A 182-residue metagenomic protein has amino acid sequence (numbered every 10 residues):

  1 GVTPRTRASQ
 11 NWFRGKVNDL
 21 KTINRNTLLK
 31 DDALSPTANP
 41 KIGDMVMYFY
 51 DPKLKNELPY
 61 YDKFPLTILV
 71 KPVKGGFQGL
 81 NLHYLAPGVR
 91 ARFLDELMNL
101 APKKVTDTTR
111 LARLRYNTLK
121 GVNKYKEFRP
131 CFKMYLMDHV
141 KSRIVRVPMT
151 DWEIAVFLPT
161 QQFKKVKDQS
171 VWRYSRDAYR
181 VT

Functional and structural regions predicted by a protein language model:
G1-V46: Mixed-charge, Lys/Arg-rich low-complexity intrinsically disordered regions
I42-M45, K63-L66, G76-F77: Short, surface-exposed beta-edge/turn micro-motifs
Y48-Y50: A generic structural signal for residues embedded in beta-strands
K53: Short, solvent-exposed loop/turn segments at secondary-structure junctions
N56-V73: Short beta-strand-centered aromatic/proline hotspots
V70-G75, M98-L100: A short, sequence-level motif marking secondary-structure junctions
G75-H83: Short, solvent-exposed secondary-structure boundary/capping segments
L85-T182: Intrinsically disordered, low-complexity, charged/polar segments
